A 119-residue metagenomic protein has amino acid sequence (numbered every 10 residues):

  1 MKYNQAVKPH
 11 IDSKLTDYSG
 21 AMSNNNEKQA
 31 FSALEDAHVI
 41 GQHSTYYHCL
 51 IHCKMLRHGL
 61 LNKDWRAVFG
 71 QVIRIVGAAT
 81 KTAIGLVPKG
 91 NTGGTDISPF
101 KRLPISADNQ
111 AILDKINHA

Functional and structural regions predicted by a protein language model:
M1-F31, E35, V39-I40, N62-A119: N-terminal alpha-helical interaction modules that lie
K14, A33, H48, H52-M55: TPR repeat positional signature
S44-Y47, T82: Alpha-solenoid repeat scaffolds
C49, R57-R66: Extended alpha-helical scaffolding segments
K54-R57, R74-I75: Hydrophobic alpha-helical segments of small multi-pass membrane proteins
